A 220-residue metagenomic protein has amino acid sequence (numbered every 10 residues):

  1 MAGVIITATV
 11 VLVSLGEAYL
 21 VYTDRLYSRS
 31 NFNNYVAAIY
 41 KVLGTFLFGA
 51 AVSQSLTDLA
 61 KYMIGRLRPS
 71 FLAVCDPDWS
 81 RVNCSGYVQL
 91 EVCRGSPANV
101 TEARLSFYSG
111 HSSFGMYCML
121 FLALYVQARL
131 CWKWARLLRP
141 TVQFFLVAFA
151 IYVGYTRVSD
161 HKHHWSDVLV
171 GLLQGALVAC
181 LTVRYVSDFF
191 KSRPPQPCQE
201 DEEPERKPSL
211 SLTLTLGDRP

Functional and structural regions predicted by a protein language model:
M1-K162, L173-L177, L181-F189, R193 (+1 more regions): Hydrophobic alpha-helical bundle signature of multipass membrane enzymes
S166-V170: Non-cytosolic membrane-interface motifs at loop->transmembrane helix junctions
D201-P220: Extended, intrinsically disordered cytoplasmic tails
